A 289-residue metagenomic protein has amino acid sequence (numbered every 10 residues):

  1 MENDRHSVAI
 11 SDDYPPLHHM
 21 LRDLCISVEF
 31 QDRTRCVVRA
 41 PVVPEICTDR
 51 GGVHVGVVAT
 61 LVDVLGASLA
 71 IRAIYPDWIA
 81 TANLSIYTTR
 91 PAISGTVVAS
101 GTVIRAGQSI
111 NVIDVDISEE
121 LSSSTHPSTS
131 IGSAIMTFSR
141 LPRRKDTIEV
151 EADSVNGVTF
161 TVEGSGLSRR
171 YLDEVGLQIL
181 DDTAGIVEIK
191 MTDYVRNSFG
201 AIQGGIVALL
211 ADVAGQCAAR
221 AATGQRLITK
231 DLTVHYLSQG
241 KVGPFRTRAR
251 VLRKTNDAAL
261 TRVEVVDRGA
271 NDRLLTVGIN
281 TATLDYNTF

Functional and structural regions predicted by a protein language model:
M1-F289: Terminal targeting signals and extreme-terminal segments of soluble enzymes
